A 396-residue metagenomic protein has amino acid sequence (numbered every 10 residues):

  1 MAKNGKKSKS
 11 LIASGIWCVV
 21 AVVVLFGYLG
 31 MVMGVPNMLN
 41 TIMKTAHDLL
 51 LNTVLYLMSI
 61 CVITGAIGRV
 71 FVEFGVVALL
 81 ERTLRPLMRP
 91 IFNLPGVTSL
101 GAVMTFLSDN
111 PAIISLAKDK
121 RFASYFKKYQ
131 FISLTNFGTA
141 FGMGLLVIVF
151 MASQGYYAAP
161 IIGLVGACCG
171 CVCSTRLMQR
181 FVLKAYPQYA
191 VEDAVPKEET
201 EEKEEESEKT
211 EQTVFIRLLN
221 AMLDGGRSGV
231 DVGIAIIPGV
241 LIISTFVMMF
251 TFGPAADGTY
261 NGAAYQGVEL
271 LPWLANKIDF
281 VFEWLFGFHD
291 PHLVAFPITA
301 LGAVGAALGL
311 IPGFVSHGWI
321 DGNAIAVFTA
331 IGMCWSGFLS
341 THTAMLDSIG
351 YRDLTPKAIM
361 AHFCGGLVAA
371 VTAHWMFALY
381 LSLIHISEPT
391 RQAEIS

Functional and structural regions predicted by a protein language model:
M1-L11, F181-R227: Intrinsically disordered, low-complexity non-transmembrane regions of multi-pass membrane transporters
G5-C18, R227-G239, P356-A358: Alpha-helical transmembrane segments and their helix-start/interface "positive-inside/aromatic belt" motifs in integral
W17-G30, C61-G68, G166-Q179, V240-T251 (+1 more regions): Hydrophobic core segments of alpha-helical transmembrane domains in multi-pass membrane transport and ion-translocation
F26-E73, L145-G163: Long, highly hydrophobic alpha-helical transmembrane signal-anchor segments
V35, T64, R69-E81, V214-A306: Transmembrane helical segments that form the transport core of multi-pass membrane transport proteins
I67-L100, K118-A123, F282: Membrane-embedded helical hairpins/re-entrant loop segments and their flanking transmembrane helices within multi-pass
A112-L177, V304-L383: C-terminal transmembrane helix pair
I384-S396: Single conserved hydrophobic/aromatic residue that forms the stacking wall/gate of nucleotide- or nucleobase-binding
